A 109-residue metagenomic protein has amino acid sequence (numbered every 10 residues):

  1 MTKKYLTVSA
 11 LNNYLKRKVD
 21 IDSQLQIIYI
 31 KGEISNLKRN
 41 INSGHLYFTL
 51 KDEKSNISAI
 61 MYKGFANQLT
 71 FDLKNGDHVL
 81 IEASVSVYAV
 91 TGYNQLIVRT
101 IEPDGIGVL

Functional and structural regions predicted by a protein language model:
M1-L109: Acidic, two-metal ion nucleic-acid-processing modules in DNA metabolism proteins
